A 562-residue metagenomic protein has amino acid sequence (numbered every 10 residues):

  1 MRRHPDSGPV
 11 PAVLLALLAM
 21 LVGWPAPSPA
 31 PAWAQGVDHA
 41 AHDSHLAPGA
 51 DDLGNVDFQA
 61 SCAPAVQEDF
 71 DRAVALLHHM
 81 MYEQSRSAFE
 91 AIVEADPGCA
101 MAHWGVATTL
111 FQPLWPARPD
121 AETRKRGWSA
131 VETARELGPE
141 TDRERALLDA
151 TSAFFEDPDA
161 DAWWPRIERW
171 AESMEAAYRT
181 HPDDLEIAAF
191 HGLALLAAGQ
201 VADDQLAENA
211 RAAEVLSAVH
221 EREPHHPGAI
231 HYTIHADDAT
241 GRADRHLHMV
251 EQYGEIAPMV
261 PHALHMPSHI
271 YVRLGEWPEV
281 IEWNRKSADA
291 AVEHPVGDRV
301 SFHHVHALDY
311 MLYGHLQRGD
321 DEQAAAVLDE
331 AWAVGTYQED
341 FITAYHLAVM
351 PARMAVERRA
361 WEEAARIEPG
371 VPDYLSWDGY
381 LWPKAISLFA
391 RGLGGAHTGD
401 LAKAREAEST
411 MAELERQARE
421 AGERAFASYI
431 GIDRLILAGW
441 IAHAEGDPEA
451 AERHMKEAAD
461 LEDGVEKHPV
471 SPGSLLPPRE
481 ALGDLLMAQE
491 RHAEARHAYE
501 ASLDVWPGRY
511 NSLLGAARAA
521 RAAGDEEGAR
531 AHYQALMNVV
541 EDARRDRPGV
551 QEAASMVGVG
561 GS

Functional and structural regions predicted by a protein language model:
P11-S28: Bacterial N-terminal signal peptides
G36-D183, A188-H225, I230-M259, L264-R273 (+8 more regions): Short coil/linker segments at helix-helix boundaries
A107, F111, E122-P139, E282-D289 (+6 more regions): TPR/TPR-like (Sel1-like) alpha-helical repeat modules
T109, A194, A198-V201, A236 (+11 more regions): TPR/TPR-like alpha-solenoid repeats
F389, L393-G399, Y429-A459, G473-H492 (+1 more regions): C-terminal substrate/ligand-recognition segments
